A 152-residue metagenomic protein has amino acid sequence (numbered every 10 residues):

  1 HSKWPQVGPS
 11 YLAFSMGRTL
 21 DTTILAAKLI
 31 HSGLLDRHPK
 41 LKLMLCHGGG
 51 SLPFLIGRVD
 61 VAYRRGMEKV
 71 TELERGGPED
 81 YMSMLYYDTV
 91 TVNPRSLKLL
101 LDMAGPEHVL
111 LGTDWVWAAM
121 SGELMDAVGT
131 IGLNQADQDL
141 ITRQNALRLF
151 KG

Functional and structural regions predicted by a protein language model:
H1-L110: Catalytic pocket-lining loop regions of alpha/beta-barrel enzymes, especially the amidohydrolase/enolase/GH5 lineages
H1-S2, W115-W117: Short glycine-enriched loops at secondary-structure junctions
L41, S51, Y87, P94-L99 (+2 more regions): Mid-to-C-terminal alpha-helical segments outside catalytic/metal-binding sites
